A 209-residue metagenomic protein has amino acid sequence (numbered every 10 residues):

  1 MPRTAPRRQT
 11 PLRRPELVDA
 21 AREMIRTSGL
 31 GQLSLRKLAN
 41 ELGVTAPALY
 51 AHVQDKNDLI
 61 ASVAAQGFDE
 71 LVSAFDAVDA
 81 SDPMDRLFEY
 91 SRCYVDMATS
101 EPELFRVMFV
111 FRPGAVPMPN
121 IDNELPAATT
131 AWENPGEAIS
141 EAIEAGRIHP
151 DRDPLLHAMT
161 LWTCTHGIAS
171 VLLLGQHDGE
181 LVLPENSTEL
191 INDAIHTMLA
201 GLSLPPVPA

Functional and structural regions predicted by a protein language model:
M1-S28, Q32-K37, E41, N57-A61: Basic, helix-initiating cap at the start of DNA-binding domains
R13-R22, V63-F75, P135: Generic hydrophobic, amphipathic alpha-helix propensity
L42-V53: Short hydrophobic/aromatic patch on the recognition helix
A65-E89, P119-P126, A131, E141: Amphipathic alpha-helical linker/stalk segments
D76-L104, A128-T129, P154-L161: Hydrophobic alpha-helical connector segments
M97, E141, L161-E180, T197-P208: Amphipathic C-terminal alpha-helical segment
S100-P119, S170-D178: Amphipathic alpha-helical segments used for helix-helix packing
P119-A145, L155-T160, T188-H196: Amphipathic alpha-helical packing segments from all-alpha helical-bundle domains
